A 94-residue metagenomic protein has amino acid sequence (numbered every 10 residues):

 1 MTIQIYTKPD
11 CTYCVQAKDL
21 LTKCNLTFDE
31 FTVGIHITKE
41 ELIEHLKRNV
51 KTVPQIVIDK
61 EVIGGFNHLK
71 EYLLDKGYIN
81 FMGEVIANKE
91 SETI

Functional and structural regions predicted by a protein language model:
M1-F31: Local sequence-structure signature of Cys/Sec-based thiol-disulfide redox active-site neighborhoods
T12, I37, G64: Short alpha-helical
V15, E40, E71: Alpha-helical elements of the RecA-like P-loop NTPase motor core of helicases
C24-D29, E44-H45, E71-Y72: Non-catalytic interaction surface on structured domains
V33-V50: Thioredoxin-like thiol-disulfide oxidoreductase module
L46-V57, F66-N67: Structural micro-motif
I58-N88: Non-catalytic, surface beta->alpha helical segment in thiol-disulfide oxidoreductase systems
N88, E92-I94: N-terminal leader/targeting and pre-domain segments
